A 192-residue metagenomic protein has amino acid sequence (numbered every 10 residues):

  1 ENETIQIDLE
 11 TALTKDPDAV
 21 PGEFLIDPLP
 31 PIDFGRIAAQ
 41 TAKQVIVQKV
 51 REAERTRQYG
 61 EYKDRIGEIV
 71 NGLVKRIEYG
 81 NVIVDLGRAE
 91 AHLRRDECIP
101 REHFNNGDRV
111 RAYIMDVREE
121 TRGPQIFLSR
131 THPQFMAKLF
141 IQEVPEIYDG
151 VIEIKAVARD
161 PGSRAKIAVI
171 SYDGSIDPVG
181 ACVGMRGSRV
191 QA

Functional and structural regions predicted by a protein language model:
E1-A192: RNA-contacting regions in translation and RNA-metabolism proteins, encompassing KH/S1 modules where present
